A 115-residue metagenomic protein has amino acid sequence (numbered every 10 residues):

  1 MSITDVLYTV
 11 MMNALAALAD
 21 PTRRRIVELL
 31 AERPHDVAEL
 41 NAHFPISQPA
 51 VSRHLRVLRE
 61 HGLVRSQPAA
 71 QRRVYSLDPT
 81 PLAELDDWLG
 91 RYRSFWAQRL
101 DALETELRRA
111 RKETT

Functional and structural regions predicted by a protein language model:
M1-N13, L29-H43, Q48, E60-Q67 (+1 more regions): C-terminal regulatory/oligomerization modules of transcriptional regulators
L15-A16, V74: Short basic coil micro-motifs at the edges of alpha-helical modules that engage polyanionic partners
R24-R25: Pre-recognition alpha-helix immediately N-terminal to the DNA-recognition helix within helix-turn-helix or winged-helix
E28, R53-R56: Base-recognition residues in the alpha-helical recognition helix of bacterial helix-turn-helix
H54, Y75-P79: Short amphipathic alpha-helix starts
P68-V74: Short, Lys/Arg-rich nucleic-acid/phosphate-binding segment
